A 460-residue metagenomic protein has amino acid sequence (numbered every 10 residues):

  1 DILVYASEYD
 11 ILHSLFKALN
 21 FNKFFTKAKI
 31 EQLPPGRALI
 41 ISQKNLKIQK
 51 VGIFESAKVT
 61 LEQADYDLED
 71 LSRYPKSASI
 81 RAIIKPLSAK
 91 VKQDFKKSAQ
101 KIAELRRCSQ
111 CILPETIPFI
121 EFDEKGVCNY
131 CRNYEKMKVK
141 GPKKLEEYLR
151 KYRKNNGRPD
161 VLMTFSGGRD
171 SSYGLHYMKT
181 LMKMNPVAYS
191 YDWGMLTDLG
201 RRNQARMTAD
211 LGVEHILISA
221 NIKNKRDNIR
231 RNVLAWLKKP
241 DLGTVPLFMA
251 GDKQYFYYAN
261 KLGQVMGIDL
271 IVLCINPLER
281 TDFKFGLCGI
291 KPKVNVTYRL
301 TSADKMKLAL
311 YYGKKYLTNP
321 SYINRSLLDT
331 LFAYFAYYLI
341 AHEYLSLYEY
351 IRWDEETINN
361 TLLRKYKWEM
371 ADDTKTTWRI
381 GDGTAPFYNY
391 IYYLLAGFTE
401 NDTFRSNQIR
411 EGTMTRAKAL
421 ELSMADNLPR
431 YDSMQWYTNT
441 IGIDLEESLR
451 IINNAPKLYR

Functional and structural regions predicted by a protein language model:
D1-T116: Cysteine-centered catalytic environments shared across enzyme families
I2, L270, N359: Conserved active-site beta-strand-loop modules that form the wall/rim of enzyme catalytic pockets and either contain
D10-S14, Y258-N260, T403-Q408: Short, hydrophobic/amphipathic alpha-helical patches that form generic packing surfaces within helical domains
H13-L15, I48-V51, L273, R280-F283 (+2 more regions): Short helix/loop capping segments that flank catalytic or ligand/cofactor-binding pockets
E31-K47, N224-I229, G251-Y257, L278-G289 (+5 more regions): Short flexible/disordered coil segments
S42-Q63, K238-L242, P246, G267-L278 (+1 more regions): Amphipathic, soluble alpha/beta structural segments
D65-E135, K154-D160, Y298-R460: ATP/NTP-dependent adenylation/nucleotidyl-transfer catalytic domains that generate, transfer, or process NMP-activated
L87, K92, K101, L105-F335 (+2 more regions): ATP-dependent adenylation/nucleotidyltransferase module used to activate substrates
